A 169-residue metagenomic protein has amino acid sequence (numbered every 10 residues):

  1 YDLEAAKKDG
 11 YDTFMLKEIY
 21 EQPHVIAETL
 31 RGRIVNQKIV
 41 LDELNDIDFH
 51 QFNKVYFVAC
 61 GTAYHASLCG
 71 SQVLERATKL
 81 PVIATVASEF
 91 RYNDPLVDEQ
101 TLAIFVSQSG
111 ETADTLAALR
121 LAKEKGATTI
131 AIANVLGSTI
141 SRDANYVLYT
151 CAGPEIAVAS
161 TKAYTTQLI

Functional and structural regions predicted by a protein language model:
Y1-H50, A63, Q72, R76-A77 (+1 more regions): N-terminal segments that mediate ammonia production and transfer in glutamine-dependent amidotransferase systems
H50-I169: Glycine-rich phosphate-binding loops that contact phosphosugars or nucleotide phosphates
